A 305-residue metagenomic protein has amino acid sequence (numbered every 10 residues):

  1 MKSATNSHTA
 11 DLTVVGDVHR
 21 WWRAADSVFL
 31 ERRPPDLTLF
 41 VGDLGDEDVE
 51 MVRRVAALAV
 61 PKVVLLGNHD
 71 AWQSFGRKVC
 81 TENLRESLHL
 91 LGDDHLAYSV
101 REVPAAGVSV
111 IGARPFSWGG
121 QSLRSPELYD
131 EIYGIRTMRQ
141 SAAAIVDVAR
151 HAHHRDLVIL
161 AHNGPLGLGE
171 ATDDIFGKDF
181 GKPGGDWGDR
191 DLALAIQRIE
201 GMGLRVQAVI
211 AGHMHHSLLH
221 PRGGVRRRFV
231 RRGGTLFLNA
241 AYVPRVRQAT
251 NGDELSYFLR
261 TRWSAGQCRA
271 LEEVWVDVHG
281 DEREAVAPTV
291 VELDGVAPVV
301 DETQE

Functional and structural regions predicted by a protein language model:
M1-V63, A71-C80: N-terminal active-site segment of His-dependent metallophosphoesterases
K2-H8, P104, R198, M202 (+1 more regions): Binuclear metal-dependent phosphoesterase catalytic core
A4-S7, R155-R205: Active-site-proximal segments of metal-dependent phosphoesterases and phosphodiesterases across multiple
T9-H19, G107-Q121, V158-H162, L236-Y242 (+1 more regions): Active-site-proximal beta-strand elements of phosphoester/diester hydrolases
V14-D17, L37-D43, K62-H69, H95-L96 (+4 more regions): Active-site neighborhood of phospho(di)ester-bond hydrolases with catalytic His/Asp-centered motifs
H19-A25, G45-E50, H69-G76, S117-L123 (+3 more regions): Active-site environment of divalent metal-dependent phosphoester hydrolases
S74-R101: Glycine/small-residue-rich loop that forms an oxyanion/phosphate-binding "nest" at active or ligand-binding sites
A105-L157, K182, D186-G188: Binuclear metal-dependent hydrolase catalytic cores centered on His/Asp/Glu-rich metal-binding motifs
